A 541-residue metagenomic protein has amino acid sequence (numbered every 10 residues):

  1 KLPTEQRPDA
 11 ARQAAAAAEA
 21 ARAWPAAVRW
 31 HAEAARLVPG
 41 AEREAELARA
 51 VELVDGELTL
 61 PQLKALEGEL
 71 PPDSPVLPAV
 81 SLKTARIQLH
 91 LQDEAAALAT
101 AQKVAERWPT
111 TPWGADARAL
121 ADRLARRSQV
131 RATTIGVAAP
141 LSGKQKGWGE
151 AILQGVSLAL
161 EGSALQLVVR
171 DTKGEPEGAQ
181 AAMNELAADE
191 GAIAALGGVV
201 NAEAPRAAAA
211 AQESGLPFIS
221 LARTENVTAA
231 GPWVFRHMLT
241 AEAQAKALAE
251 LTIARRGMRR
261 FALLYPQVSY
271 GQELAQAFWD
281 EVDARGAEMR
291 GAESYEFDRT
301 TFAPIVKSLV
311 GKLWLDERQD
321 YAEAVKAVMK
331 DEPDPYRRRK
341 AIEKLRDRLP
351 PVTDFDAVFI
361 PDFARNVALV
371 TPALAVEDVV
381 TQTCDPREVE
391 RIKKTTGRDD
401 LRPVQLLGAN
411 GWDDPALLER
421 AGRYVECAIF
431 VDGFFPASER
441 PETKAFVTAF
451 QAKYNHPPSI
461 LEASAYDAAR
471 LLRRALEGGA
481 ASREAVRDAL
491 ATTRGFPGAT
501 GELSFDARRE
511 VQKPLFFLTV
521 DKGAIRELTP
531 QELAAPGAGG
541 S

Functional and structural regions predicted by a protein language model:
K1-S541: Extracytosolic ligand-binding ectodomains
